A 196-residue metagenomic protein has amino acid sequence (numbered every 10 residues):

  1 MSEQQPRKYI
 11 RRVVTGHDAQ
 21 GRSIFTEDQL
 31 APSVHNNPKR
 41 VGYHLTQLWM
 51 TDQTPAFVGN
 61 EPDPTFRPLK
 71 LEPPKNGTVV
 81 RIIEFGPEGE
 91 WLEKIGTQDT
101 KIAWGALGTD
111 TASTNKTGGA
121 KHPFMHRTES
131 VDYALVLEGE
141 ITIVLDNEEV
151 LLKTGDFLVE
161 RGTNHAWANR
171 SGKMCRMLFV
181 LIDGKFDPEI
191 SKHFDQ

Functional and structural regions predicted by a protein language model:
M1-F66: N-terminal leader/capping segments at the start of a protein or of a new domain
V13, H17, R22-F25, V34-N36 (+1 more regions): Double-stranded beta-helix
S23, D52-P74, D183-Q196: Non-heme Fe(II)/2-oxoglutarate
A31, V80-T128, R161-N164: Conserved short histidine dyad/triad with adjacent acidic residue
Q53-L71, V79-F85, L92-K94, I102-A103: Terminal, intrinsically disordered low-complexity segments enriched in charged/polar and proline residues
N76-V79, G86, A120, E140 (+2 more regions): Ligand-binding loop in jelly-roll beta-barrel domains
G119-T128, Y133-T154, K192: A short beta-strand-loop-beta hairpin characteristic of the jelly-roll/cupin
